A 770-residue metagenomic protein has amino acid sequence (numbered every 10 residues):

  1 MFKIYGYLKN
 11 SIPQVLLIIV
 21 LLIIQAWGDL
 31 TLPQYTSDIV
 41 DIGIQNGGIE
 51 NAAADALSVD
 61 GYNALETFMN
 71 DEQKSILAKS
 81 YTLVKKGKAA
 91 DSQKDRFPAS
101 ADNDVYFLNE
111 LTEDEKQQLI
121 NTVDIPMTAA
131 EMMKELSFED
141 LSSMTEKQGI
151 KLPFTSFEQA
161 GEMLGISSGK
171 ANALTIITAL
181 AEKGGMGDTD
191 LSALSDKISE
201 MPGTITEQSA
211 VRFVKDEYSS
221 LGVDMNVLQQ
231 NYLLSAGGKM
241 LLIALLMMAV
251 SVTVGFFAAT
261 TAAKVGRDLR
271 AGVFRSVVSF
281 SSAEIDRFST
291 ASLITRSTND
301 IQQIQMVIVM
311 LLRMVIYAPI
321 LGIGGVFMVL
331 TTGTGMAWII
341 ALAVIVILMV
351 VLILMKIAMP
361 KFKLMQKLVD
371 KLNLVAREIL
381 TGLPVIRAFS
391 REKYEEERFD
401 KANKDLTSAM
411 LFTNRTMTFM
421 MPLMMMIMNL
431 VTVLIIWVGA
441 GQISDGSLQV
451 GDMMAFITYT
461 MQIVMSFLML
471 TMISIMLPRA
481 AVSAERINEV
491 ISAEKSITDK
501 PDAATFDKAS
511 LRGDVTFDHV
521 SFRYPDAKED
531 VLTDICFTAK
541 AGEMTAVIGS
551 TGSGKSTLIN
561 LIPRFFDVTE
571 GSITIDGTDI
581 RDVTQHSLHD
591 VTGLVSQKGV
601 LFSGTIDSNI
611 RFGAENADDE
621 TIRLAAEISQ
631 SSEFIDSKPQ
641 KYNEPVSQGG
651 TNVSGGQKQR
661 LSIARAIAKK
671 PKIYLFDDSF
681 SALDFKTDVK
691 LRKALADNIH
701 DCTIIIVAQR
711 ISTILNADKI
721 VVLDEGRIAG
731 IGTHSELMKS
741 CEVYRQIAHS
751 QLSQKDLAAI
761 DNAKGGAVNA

Functional and structural regions predicted by a protein language model:
M1-L241, L246, V250, V254-A258 (+10 more regions): Membrane-integrated ABC transporters
V15-L16, N51, L65-K74, L83-K134 (+2 more regions): ABC-type nucleotide-binding domain
L22, A318, V344-L348: Residue-level recognition of pore/gate-forming positions within transmembrane alpha-helices of multi-pass
G28-I44, I243-T290, I294, T298 (+8 more regions): Juxtamembrane helix-loop junctions of ABC transporter transmembrane domains
L30, Q34, V252, F256 (+5 more regions): Membrane-embedded alpha-helical segments of multi-pass transporters/permeases
I44-N51, S58-L65, N70, A173 (+12 more regions): Short intracellular "coupling" helices and adjacent cytoplasmic loop segments at the cytosolic face of multi-pass
D190, S282-A283, N299-I308, L312 (+7 more regions): An intracellular "coupling" helix at the cytosolic face of ABC transporter transmembrane type-1 domains
M328-I345, M349-V351, F412-R486, V490-I491: Helix-loop-helix
